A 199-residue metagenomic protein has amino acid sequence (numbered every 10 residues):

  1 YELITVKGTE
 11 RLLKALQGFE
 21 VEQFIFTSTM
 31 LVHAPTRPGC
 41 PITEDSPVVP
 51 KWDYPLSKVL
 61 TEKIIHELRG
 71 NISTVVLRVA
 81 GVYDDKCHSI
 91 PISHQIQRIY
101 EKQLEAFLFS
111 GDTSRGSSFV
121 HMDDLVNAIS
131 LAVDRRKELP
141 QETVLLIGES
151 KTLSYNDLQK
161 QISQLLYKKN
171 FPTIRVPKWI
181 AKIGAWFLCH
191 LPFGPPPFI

Functional and structural regions predicted by a protein language model:
Y1-E2, P35-G39, H88: Conserved catalytic-core motifs of eukaryotic protein kinase domains, centered on the activation segment
L3-R11, L56-S57, V120: Glycine-rich NAD(P)-binding loop of the Rossmann-fold in SDR/ketoreductase-type enzymes
E10-D53, V75: Conserved Rossmann-fold NAD(P)-dependent oxidoreductase catalytic core, especially the SDR/UDP-sugar
I25-T29, R69, R78-A80, G148: Active-site beta-alpha turn of Rossmann-fold NAD(P)-dependent dehydrogenases/reductases
V49-V76: Active-site Tyr-X1-5-Lys
N71-S117, M122-D124, L131: NAD(P)-dependent short-chain dehydrogenase/reductase
L131-P197: Mid/C-terminal beta-alpha module of Rossmann-like enzyme folds, strongest in SDR-family dehydrogenases/epimerases
